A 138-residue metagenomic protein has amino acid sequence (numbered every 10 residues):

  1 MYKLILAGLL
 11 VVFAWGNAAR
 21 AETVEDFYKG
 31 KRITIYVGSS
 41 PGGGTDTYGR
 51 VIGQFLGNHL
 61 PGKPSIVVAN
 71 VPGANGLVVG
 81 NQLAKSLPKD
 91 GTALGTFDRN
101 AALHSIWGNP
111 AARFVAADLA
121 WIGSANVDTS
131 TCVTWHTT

Functional and structural regions predicted by a protein language model:
I5-A14: Bacterial N-terminal signal peptides
W15-A21: Sec/Tat signal peptide C-region and signal peptidase I cleavage site
E22-T138: Conserved hydrophobic/amphipathic secondary-structure segments that form or flank ligand- or partner-binding grooves
